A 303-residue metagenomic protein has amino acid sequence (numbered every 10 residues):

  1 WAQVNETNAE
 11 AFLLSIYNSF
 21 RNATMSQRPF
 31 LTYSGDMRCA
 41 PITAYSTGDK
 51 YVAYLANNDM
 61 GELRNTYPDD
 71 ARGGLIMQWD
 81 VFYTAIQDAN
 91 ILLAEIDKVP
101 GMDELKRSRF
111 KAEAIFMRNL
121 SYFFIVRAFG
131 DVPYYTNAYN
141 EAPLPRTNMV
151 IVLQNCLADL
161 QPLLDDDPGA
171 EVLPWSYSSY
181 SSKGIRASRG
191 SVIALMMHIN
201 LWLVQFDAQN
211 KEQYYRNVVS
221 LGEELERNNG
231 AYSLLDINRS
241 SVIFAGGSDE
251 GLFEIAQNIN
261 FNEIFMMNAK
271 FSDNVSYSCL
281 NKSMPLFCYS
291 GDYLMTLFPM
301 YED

Functional and structural regions predicted by a protein language model:
W1-A53, L160-P174, K183-D303: An aromatic- and glycine-enriched ligand-binding surface/loop that stacks and positions planar moieties
N5, A71, P133-Y139, N148 (+4 more regions): Solvent-exposed, flexible loop/coil residues
N5-E6, E10-L14, N18-S26, K50-F129 (+2 more regions): Conserved, well-structured interaction surfaces
Q27, S34-G35, R107, V132 (+1 more regions): Residue-level signal for alpha-helical context at structural boundaries
Y45-D49, L63, Y135: Glycine/serine-rich loop-strand microenvironments at binding/catalytic pocket rims
L105-A112, Y177-S191: A glycine-rich, coil/turn loop motif that links secondary-structure elements
G130-V150, F206-R216: Short coil/linker segments at helix-helix boundaries
